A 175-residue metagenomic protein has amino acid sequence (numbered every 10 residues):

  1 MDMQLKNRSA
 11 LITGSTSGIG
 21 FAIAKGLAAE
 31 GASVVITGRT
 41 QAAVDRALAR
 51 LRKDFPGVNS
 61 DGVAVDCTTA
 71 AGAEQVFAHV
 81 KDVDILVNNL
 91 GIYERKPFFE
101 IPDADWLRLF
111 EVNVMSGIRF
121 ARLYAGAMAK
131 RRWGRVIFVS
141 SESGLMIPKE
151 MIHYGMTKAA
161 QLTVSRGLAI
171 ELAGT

Functional and structural regions predicted by a protein language model:
S9, T16-S17: Conserved glycine-rich cofactor-binding loop
L90-E94: Conserved NAD(P)H cofactor-binding loop of Rossmann-fold oxidoreductase domains
P97-F98, D105-F110: Substrate-binding pocket helix/loop in short-chain dehydrogenase/reductase
I101, I147-G155, G167: Active-site loop-to-helix junction immediately N-terminal to the catalytic Tyr of the SDR YXXXK motif in Rossmann-fold
A121, T157, S165: Active-site helix of classical SDR
G126, I170-E171: Alpha-helical segment proximal to the catalytic Tyr-Lys
S141: Residue(s) in the substrate-gating loop at a strand-loop-helix junction that position the organic substrate next
